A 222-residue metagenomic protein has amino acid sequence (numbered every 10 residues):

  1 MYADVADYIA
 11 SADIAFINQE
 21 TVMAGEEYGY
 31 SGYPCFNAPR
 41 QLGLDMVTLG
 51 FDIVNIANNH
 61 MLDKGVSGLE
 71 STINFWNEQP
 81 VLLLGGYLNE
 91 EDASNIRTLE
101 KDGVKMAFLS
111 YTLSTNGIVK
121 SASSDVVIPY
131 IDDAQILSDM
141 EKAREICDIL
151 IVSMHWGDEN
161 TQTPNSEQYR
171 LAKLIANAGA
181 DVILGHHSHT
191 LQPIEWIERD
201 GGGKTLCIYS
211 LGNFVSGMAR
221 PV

Functional and structural regions predicted by a protein language model:
M1-V222: Acidic, metal/ion-coordinating pockets
